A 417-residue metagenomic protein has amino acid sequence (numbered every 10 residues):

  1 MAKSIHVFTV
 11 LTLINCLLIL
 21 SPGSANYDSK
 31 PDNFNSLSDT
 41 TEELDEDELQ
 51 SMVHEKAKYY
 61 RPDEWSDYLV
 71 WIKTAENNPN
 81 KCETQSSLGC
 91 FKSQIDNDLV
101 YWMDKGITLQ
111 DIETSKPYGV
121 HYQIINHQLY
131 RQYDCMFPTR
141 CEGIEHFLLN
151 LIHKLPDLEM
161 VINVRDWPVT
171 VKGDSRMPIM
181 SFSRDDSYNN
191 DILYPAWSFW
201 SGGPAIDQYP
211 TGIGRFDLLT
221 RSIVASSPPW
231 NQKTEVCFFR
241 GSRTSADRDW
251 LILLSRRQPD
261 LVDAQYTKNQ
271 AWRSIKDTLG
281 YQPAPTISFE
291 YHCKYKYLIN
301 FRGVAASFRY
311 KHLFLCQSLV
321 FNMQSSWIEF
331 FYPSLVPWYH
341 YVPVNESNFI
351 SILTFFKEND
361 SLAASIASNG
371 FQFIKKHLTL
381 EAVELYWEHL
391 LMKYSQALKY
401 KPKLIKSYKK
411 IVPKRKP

Functional and structural regions predicted by a protein language model:
M1-K3, K416-P417: A positional/structural detector of protein chain ends, strongest at the extreme C-terminus and weakly at the extreme
A2-D28: N-terminal signal-anchor transmembrane helix specifying type II single-pass membrane topology of secretory-pathway
K3, D166-P168, T234, G241-R243 (+5 more regions): Short, flexible loop/turn elements at secondary-structure junctions
K3-S4, T9, R240, L254 (+3 more regions): Generic structural signal for bulky hydrophobic/aromatic residues embedded in well-ordered secondary structure
L11, L18-L20, D157, Q232 (+4 more regions): Generic structural microfeature
G23-S288: Secretory-pathway glycan-assembly enzymes, especially type II membrane glycosyltransferases that use nucleotide-sugar
T286-R415: Catalytic binding pocket for nucleotide-activated donors in carbohydrate/polymer assembly enzymes
